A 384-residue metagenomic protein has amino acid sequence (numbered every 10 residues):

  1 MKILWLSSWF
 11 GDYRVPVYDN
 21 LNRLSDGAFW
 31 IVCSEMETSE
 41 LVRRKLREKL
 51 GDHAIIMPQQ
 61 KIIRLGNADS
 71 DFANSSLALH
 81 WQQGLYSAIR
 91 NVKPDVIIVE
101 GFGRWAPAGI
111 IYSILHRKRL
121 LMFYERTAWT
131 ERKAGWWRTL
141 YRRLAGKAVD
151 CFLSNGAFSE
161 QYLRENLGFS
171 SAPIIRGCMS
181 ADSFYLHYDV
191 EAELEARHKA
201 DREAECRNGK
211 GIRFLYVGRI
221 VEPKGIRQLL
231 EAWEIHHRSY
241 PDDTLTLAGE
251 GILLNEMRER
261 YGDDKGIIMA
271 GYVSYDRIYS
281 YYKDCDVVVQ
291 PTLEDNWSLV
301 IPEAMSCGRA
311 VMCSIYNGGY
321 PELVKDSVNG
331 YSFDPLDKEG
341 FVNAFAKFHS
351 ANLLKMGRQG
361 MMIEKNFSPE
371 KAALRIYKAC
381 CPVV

Functional and structural regions predicted by a protein language model:
K118-W136, A148-C151: A short, histidine- and acid-enriched strand-loop-helix "catalytic/donor-clamping" loop that lines the nucleotide-sugar
K147-R202, G209: Donor nucleotide-sugar binding/catalytic pocket of nucleotide-sugar-dependent glycosyltransferases
E205-K224, L230-W233: Conserved donor-binding/catalytic core segment of Leloir-type glycosyltransferases
N255-V273: Nucleotide-activated donor-binding/catalytic signature segment of Leloir-type glycosyltransferases, i.e., the conserved
Y272-V273, S280-C285: Short alpha-helical donor nucleotide-sugar binding micro-motif in glycosyltransferases
L293: Aromatic "clamp/platform" in nucleotide-sugar-dependent glycosyltransferases that forms part of the donor/acceptor
A310-S314: Short hydrophobic beta-strand element within catalytic cores of glycosyltransferases and related nucleotide-activated
Y316-S327, Y331-S332: Short acidic/histidine- and often glycine-rich active-site loop of Leloir-type glycosyltransferases that engages
